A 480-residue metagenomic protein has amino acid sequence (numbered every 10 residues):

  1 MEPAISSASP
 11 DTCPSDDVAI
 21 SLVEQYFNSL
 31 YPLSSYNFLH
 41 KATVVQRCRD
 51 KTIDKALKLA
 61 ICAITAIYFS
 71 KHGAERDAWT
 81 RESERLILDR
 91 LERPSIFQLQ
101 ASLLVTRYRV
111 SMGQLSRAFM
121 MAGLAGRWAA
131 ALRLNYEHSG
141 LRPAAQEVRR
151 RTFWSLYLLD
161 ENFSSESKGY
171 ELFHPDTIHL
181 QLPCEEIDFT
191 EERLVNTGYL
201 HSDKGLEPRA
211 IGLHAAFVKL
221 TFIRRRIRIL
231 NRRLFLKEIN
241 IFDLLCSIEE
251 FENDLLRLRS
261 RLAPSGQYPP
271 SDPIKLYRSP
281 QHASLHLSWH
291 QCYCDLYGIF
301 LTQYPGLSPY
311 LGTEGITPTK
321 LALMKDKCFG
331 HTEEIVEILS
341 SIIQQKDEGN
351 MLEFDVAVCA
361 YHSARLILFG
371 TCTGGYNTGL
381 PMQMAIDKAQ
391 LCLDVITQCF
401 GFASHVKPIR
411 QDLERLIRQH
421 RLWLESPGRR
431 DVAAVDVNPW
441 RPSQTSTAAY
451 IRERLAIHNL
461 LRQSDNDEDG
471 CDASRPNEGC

Functional and structural regions predicted by a protein language model:
M1, G312-T319, L323, T373 (+1 more regions): C-terminal, low-complexity intrinsically disordered regions in eukaryotic proteins
E2-Q114, D203-P208, E238-L244, G266-A283 (+3 more regions): C-terminal transcriptional activation/regulatory domains of eukaryotic transcription factors
I5-A19, A66-T80, L115-F119, G169-I178 (+4 more regions): Acidic, serine/threonine/proline-rich low-complexity intrinsically disordered regions
F38-C48, A60-F69, W79-H138, F153-F163 (+5 more regions): Hydrophobic/aromatic-rich effector regions of fungal transcription factors
V44-Q46, L141-R142, H201-L213, L262-L287 (+4 more regions): Acidic, serine/threonine- and proline-rich low-complexity regulatory regions
I53, L57, F97, R117 (+7 more regions): Structural signature of alpha-solenoid helical repeat junctions
E82, L86, V148-L245, L256 (+3 more regions): Fungal transcription factor middle regulatory core
L245-P273, H286-Y297: Oxyanion-binding "anion nests"
